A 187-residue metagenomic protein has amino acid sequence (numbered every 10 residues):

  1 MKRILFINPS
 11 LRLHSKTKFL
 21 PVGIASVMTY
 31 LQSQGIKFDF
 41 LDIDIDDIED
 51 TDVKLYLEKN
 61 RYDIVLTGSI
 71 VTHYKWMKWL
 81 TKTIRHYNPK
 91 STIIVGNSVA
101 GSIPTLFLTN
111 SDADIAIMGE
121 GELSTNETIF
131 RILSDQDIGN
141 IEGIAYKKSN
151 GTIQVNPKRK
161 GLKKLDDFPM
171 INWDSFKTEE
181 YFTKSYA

Functional and structural regions predicted by a protein language model:
M1-L5: Extreme N-terminal starter segment of soluble prokaryotic enzymes
I7-S10: Short loop/turn segments at strand-loop or loop-helix junctions that form parts of catalytic or ligand-binding pockets
L13-I24: Glycine- and acidic-residue-enriched helix-capping/strand-helix junction motifs
K18-F19, K158-R159, F168: Short aromatic-enriched loop/helix-cap "lid" or pocket-rim segments at secondary-structure transitions that line
Y30-L31, K37-K164: Glycine-rich beta-alpha loop elements in corrinoid/cobalamin-binding modules across cobalamin-dependent enzymes
D166, I171-A187: Radical SAM [4Fe-4S] cluster-binding motif and immediate context
